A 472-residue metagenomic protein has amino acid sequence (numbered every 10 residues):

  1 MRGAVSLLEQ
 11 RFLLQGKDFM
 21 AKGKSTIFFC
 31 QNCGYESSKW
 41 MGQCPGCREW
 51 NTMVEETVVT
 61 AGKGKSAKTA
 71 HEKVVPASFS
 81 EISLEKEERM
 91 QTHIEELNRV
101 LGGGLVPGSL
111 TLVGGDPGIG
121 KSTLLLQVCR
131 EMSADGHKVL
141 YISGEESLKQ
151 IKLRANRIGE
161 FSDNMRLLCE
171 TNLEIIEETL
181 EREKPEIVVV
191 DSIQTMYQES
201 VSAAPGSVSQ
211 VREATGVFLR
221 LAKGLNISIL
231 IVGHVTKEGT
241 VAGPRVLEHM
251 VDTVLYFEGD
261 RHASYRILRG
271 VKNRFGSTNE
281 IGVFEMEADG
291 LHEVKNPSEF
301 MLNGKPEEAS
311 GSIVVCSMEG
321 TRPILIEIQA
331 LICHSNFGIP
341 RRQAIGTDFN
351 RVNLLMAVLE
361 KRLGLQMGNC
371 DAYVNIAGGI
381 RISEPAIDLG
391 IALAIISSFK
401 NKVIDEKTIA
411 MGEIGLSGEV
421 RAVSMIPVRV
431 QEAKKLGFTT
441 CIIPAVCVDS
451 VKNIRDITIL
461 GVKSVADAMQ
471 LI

Functional and structural regions predicted by a protein language model:
A4-F19: Short, Lys/Arg-enriched N-terminal segments with co-localized hydrophobic residues within the first ~10-30 amino acids
K22-S25, F29-N32, E36-R99, V106-L112 (+8 more regions): Peripheral, non-AAA+ core regions of ATP-driven protein-machinery
D116, G144: P-loop (Walker A) phosphate-binding loop of NTP-binding proteins
V139-S143: Conserved RecA-like ASCE P-loop NTPase motor core of nucleic-acid helicases/translocases
S147: Conserved Rossmann-like nucleotide-cofactor binding loop
